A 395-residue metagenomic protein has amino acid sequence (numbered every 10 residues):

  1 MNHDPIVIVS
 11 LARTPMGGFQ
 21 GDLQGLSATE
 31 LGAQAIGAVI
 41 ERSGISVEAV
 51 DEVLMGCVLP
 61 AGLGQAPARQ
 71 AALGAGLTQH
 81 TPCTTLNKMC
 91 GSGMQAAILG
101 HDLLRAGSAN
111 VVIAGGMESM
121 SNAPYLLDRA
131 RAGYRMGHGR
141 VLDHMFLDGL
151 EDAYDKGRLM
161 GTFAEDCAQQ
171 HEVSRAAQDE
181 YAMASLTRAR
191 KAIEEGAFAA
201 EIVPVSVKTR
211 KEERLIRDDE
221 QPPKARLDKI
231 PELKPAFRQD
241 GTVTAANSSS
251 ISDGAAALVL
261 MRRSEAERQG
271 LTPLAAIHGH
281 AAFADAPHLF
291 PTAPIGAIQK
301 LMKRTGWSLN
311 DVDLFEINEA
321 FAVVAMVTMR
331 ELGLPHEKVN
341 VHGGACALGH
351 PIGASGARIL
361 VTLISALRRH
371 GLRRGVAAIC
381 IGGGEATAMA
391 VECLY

Functional and structural regions predicted by a protein language model:
M1-S27, L227-T292, G296, K303-R304 (+4 more regions): Condensing-enzyme catalytic core mediating Claisen C-C bond formation in acyl metabolism
V7, A12-T14, G25-Q34, R42 (+3 more regions): N-terminal extracellular/periplasmic Venus flytrap/periplasmic-binding protein-like
Q24-V112, G116-R135, I202-R217, H288-L289 (+1 more regions): Conserved beta-ketoacyl condensing-enzyme motif
A28-G44, P67-A71, A96-L99, M160-C167 (+5 more regions): Short, well-ordered amphipathic alpha-helical segments that serve as non-catalytic structural scaffolds within diverse
C57-V111, Y154-M160, K224-S250, E331-R358 (+2 more regions): Conserved catalytic cysteine-centered active-site region of acyl-thioester-dependent Claisen-condensing enzymes
L86-E118, A168-A197, A257-S264, M329-R330 (+2 more regions): Active-site-proximal alpha-helical scaffold in enzymes
V111-C167: Flexible glycine-/small-residue-enriched beta->alpha junction loops that bind anionic phosphate/pyrophosphate groups
T162-E165, E201, K208, H278-A347: Active-site pocket-lining segment
